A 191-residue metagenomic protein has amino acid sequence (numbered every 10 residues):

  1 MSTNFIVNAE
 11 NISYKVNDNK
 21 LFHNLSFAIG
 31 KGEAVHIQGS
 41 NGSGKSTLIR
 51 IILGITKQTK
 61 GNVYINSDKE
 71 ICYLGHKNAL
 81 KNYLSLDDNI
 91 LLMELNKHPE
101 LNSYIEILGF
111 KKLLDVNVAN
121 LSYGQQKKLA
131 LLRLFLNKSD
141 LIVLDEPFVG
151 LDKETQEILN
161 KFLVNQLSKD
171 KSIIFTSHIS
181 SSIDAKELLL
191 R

Functional and structural regions predicted by a protein language model:
V7-A9, L21-N24: Conserved structural motif at the start of ABC-family nucleotide-binding domains
L53: Helix-to-loop junction immediately C-terminal to a conserved catalytic motif
K77, N82-E100: Q-loop/switch helix immediately C-terminal to the Walker
P99-L114, F135: Conserved ABC ATPase "signature" region
N117-G124: Conserved ABC ATPase signature
L131, D170: Hydrophobic anchor residue at the start of the ABC signature
L136-D140: A short, proline-enriched helix->beta-strand linker immediately N-terminal to the Walker B motif in ABC-type P-loop
I142-E146, L151: Catalytic Walker B motif of ABC-type/P-loop ATPase nucleotide-binding domains
